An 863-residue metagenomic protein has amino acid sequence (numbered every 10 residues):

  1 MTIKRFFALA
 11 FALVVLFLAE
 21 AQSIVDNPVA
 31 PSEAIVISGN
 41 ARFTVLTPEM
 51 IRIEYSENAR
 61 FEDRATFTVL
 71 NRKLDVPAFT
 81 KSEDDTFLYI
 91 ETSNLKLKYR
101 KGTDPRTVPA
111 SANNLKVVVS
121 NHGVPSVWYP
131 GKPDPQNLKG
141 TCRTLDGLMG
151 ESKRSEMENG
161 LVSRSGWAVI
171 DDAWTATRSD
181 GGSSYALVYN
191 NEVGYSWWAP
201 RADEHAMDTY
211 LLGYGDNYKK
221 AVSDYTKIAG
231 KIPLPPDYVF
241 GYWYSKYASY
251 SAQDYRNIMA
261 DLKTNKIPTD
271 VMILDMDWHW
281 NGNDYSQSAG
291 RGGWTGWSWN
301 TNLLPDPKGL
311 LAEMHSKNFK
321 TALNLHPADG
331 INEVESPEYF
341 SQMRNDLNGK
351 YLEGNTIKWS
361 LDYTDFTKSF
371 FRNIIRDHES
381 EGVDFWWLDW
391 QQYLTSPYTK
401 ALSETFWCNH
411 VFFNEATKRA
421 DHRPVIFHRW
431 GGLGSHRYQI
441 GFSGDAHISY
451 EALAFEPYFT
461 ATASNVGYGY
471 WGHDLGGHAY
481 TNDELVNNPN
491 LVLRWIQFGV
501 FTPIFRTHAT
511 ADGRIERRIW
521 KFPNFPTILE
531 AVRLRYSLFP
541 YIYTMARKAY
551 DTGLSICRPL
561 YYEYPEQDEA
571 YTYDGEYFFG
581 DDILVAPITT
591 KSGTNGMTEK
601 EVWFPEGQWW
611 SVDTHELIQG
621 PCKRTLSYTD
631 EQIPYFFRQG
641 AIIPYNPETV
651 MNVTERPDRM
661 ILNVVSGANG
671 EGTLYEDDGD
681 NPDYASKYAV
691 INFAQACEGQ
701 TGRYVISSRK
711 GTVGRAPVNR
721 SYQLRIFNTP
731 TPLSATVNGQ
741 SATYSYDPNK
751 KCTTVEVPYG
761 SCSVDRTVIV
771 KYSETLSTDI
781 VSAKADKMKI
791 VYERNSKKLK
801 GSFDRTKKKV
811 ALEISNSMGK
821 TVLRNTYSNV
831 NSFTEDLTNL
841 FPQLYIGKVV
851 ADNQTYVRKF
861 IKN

Functional and structural regions predicted by a protein language model:
M1-D26: Bacterial Sec-dependent N-terminal signal peptides
F6, F17-E20, L776-N863: C-terminal outer-membrane/trafficking sorting elements
F43, I51-I53, I90-L97, L584-P587 (+2 more regions): Short, well-ordered beta-strand segments enriched in hydrophobic/aromatic residues
T47-D85: A low-complexity, Ser/Thr/Gly/Pro-enriched, surface-exposed linker/loop concept that marks segments flanking
A65-A78, S611-D630, S734-V757: Solvent-exposed beta-strand/loop surfaces of large extracellular or lumenal domains
S82-P236, K246, M259-T264, L626-P647 (+2 more regions): Catalytic and substrate-binding clefts that recognize carbohydrates or anionic sugar/phosphate headgroups
S120, W128, P268-I528, E563-P565 (+2 more regions): Aromatic- and carboxylate-enriched substrate-binding clefts and catalytic-loop regions of carbohydrate-active enzymes
F413-N414, L433-G441, F455-E456, A463-H473 (+2 more regions): Catalytic core of carbohydrate-active enzymes
